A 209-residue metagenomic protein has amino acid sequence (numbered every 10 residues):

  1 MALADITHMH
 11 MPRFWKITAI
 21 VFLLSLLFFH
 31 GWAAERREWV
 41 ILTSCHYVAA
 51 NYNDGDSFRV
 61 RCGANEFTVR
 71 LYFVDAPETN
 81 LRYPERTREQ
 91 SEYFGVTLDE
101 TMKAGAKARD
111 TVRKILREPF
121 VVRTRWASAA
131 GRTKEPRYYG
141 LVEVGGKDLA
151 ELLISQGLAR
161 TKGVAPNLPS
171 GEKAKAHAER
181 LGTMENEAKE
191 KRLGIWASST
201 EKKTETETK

Functional and structural regions predicted by a protein language model:
A2-K209: Small beta-barrel nucleic-acid-binding modules, primarily SNase/OB-fold domains and secondarily Tudor-like barrels
